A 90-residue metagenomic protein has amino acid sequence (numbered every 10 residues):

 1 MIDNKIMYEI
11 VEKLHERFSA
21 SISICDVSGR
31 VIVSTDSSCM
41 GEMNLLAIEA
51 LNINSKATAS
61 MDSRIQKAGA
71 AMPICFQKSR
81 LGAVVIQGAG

Functional and structural regions predicted by a protein language model:
M1-G90: Hydrophobic, helix-rich cores of sensory/ligand-binding and other regulatory modules that couple small-molecule
